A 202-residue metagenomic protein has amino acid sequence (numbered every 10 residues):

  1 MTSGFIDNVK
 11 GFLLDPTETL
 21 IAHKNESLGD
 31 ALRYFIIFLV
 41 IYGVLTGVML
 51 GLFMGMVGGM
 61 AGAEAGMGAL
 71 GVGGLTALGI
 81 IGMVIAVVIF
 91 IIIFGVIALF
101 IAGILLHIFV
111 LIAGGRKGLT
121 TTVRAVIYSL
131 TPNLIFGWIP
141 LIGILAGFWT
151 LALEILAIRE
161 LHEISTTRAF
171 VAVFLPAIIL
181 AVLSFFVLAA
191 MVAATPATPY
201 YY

Functional and structural regions predicted by a protein language model:
M1-G43: N-terminal juxtamembrane cytosolic/stromal segments of multi-pass membrane proteins
V9-K10, L105-Y128, I155-F170: Membrane-interface segments at transmembrane-helix boundaries
P16, I139-P140, S165: Short, proline-centered helix/strand-breaking motifs
A22-S27, V72-I81, H162-E163: Helix-boundary and loop/linker segments of multi-pass membrane transporters
H23-G29, M49-M67: Internal transmembrane helix-loop-helix hairpins in multi-pass membrane proteins, together with their boundary/packing
Y34-G58, G79-L106, R124-E154, F170-A194: Hydrophobic alpha-helical transmembrane segments in multi-pass membrane proteins
V57-I80, A113: Membrane-interface interhelical connector segments
A197-Y202: Short, strongly hydrophobic alpha-helical membrane anchors
